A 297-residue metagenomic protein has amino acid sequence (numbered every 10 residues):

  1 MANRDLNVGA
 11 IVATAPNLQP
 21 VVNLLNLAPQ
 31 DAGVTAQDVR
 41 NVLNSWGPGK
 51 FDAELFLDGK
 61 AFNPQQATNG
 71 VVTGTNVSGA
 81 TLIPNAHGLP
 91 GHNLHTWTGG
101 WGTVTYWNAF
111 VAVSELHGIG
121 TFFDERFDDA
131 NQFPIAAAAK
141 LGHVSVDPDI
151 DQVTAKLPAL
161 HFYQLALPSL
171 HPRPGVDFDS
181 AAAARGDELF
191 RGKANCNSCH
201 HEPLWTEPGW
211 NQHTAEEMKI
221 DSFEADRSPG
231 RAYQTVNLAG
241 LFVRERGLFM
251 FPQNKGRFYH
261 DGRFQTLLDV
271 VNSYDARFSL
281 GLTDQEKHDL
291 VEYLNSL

Functional and structural regions predicted by a protein language model:
M1-L297: Periplasmic c-type cytochrome electron-transfer domains
